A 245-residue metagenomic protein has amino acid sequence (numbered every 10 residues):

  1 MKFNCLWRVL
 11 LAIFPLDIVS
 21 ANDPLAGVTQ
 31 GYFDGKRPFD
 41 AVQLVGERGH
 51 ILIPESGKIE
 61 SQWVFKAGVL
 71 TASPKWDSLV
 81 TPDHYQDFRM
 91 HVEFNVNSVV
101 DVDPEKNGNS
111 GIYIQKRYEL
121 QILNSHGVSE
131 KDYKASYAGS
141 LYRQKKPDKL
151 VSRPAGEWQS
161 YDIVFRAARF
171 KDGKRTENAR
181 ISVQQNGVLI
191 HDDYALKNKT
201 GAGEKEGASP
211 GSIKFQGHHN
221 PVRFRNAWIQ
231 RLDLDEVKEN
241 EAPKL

Functional and structural regions predicted by a protein language model:
K2-A12: Sec-dependent signal peptide recognition, specifically the positively charged N-region followed immediately by
L11-S20: Hydrophobic h-region of N-terminal signal peptides that target proteins for export in Gram-negative bacteria
S20-L245: Carbohydrate-interacting regions of secretory-pathway proteins
